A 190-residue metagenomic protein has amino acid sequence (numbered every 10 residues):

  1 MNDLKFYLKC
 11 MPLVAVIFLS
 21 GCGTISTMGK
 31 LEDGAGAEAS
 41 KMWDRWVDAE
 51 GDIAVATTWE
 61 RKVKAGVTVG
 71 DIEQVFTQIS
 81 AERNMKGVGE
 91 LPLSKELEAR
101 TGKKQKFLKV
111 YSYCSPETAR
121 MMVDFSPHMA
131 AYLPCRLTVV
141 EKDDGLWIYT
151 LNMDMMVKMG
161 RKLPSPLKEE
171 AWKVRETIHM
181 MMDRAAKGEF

Functional and structural regions predicted by a protein language model:
N2-M11: Bacterial N-terminal signal peptides that target proteins for export
D33-R83: Terminal, regulation- and interaction-focused segments at domain boundaries
A37, R45-W46, Q74-S126, Y132: Ser/Thr-rich, low-complexity intrinsically disordered terminal regions
T58-V67, L108, G160-E169: Second-shell loop/turn segments in exported
R136-P164: Beta-strand/loop substructures that line and gate deep hydrophobic ligand-binding cavities in soluble
D154-F190: C-terminal partner/receptor-binding element of secreted or periplasmic proteins
